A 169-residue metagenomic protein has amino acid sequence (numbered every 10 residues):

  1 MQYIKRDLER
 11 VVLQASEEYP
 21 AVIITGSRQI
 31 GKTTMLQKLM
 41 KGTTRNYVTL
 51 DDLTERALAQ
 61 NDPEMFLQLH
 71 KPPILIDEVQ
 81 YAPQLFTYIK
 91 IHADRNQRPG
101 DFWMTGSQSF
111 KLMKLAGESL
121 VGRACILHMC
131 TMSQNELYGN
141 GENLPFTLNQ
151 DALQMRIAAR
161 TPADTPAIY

Functional and structural regions predicted by a protein language model:
M1-E17: N-terminal pre-Walker A segment at the start of P-loop NTPase domains
I24: Hydrophobic anchor at the beta1->P-loop junction of P-loop NTPases
S27: P-loop (Walker A) phosphate-binding loop of NTP-binding proteins
K32-T33: Conserved lysine of the Walker
R45-P73: Short glycine-rich substrate-engagement loop in P-loop NTPases that contacts/grips substrate
F86-F110, K114-S119: Conserved catalytic/switch belt of AAA+ P-loop NTPases
M113-Y169: Interdomain motor-coupling "hinge/lid" segment immediately C-terminal to the ATP-binding subdomain of NTP-driven enzymes
